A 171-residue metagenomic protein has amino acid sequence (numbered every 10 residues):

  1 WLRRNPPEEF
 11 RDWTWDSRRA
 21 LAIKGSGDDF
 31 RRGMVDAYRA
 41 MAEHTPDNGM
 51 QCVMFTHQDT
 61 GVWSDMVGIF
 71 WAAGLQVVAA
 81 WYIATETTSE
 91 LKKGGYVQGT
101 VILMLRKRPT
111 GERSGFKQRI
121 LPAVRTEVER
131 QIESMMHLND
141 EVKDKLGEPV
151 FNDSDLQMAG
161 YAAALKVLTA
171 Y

Functional and structural regions predicted by a protein language model:
W1-Y171: S-adenosyl-L-methionine-dependent nucleic acid methyltransferase catalytic domains
